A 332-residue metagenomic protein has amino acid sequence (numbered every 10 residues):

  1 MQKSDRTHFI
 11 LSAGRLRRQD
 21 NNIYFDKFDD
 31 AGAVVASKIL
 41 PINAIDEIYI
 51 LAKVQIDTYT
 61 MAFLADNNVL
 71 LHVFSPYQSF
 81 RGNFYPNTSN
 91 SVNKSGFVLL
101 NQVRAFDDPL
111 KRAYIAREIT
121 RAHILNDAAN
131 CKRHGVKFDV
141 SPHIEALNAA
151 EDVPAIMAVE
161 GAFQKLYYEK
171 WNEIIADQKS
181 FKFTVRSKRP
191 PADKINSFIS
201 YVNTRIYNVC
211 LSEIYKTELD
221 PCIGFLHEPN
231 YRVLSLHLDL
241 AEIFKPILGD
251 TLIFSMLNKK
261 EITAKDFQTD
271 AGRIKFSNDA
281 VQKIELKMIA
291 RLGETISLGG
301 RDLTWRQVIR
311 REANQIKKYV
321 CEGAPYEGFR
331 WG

Functional and structural regions predicted by a protein language model:
M1-N22, D26-D29, I39, R81 (+1 more regions): Active-site helix-to-loop segments that bind/position phosphate- or nucleotide-bearing substrates and donors across
A31-A33: A structural micro-motif at secondary-structure boundaries
L40-I56: Extracellular/luminal Protease-associated
I48-L51, V69-S75: Short hydrophobic alpha-helical runs that function as membrane-insertion/retention elements
Q55-I56, M61-F63: Compact, well-ordered interaction domains used in eukaryotic information-processing assemblies
D57, Q78-F84: Short gly/pro/ser/thr-enriched loop/turn and capping motifs at secondary-structure boundaries
A62-L70: Short, surface-exposed basic-aromatic patches at helix termini and helix-loop junctions that form
P86-N90: Short low-complexity, flexible loop/linker segments enriched in glycine and/or proline with clustered acidic
